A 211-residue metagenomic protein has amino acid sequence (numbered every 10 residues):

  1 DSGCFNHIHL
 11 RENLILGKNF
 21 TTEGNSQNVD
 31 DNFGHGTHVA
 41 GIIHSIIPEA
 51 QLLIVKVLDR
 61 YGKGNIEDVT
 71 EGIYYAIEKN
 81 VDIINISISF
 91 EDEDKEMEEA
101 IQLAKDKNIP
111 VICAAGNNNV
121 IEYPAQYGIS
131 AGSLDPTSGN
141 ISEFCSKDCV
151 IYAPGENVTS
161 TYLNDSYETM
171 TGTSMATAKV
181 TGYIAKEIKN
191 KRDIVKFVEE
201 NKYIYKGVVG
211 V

Functional and structural regions predicted by a protein language model:
D1-C4, H9, I121-K189: Extracellular S/T/G-rich loop segment that most often corresponds to the catalytic His/Ser-adjacent loop
D1-Q51, E71, E78, T137 (+1 more regions): Active-site core segment of subtilase-fold serine proteases
H44, K63-N85: Substrate-binding/charge-relay-adjacent region of secreted/lumenal peptidase catalytic domains
I46-G62, K79-N80, R192-N201: Short helix-loop-beta-strand segments that form the rim/entrance of peptidase-like active sites
L53, P110-I112, Y152, T159: Structural detector of well-ordered beta-strand residues that form the stable sheet scaffold of enzyme domains
K56, N85-S89, A114, G132 (+2 more regions): A cross-family glycoside hydrolase active-site/sugar-binding cleft signature
I77, V81-I86, K95, K107-I109 (+3 more regions): C-terminal subdomain of the subtilisin-like protease fold in secreted/lumenal serine endopeptidases
A104, V111-N118: Conserved beta-alpha-beta core of the PfkB/ribokinase-like small-molecule kinase fold
